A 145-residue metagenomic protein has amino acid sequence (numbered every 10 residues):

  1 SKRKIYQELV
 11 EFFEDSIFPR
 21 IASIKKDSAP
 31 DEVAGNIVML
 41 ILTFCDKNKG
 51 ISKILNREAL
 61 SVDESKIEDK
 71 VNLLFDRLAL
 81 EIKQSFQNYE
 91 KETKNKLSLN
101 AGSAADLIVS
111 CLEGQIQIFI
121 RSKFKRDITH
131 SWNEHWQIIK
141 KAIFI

Functional and structural regions predicted by a protein language model:
S1: Serine-hydrolase catalytic-loop signature spanning alpha/beta hydrolases and amidase-signature enzymes
K4, A29, V33, G50 (+2 more regions): Residue-level recognition of oxygen-bearing side chains
K4-I24, E32-T43, I54, D69 (+3 more regions): Alpha-helical structural segments
I24-D31, L60-D63: Helix-loop segments that flank and shape redox-cofactor active sites
V38-I41, L55, I108, L112 (+1 more regions): Short alpha-helical scaffolding segments that buttress acidic/His motifs in well-ordered protein cores
D46-D69, Q117, R121: Amphipathic alpha-helical segments used for helix-helix packing
S85, I138-I145: C-terminal alpha-helix
E90-Q137: Hydrophobic/aromatic-rich alpha-helical bundle segments in the mid-to-C-terminal region
